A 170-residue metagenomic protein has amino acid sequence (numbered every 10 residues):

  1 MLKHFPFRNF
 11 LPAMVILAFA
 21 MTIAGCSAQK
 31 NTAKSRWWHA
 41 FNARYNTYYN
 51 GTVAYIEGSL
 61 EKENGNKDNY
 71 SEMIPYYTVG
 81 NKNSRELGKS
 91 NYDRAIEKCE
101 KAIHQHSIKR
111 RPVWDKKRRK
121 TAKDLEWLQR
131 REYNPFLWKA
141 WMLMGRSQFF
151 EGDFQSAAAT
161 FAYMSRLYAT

Functional and structural regions predicted by a protein language model:
L2-F7, G25-T170: Acidic, polar-rich low-complexity tracts and alpha-helical solenoid repeat scaffolds
A13-T22: Bacterial N-terminal signal peptides
